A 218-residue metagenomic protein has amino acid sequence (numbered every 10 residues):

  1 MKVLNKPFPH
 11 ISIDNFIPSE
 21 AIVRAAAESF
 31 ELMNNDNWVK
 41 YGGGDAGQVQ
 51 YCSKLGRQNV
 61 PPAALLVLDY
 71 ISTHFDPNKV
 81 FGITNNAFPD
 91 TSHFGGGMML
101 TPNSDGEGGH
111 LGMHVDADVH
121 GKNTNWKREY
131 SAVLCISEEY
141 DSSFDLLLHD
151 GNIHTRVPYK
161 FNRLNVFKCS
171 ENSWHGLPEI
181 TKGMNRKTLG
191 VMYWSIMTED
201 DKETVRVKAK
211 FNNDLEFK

Functional and structural regions predicted by a protein language model:
K2-T84: Non-heme Fe(II)/2-oxoglutarate
S12-D14, G97-M99, V166, G190-M192: Short beta-strand segments
G82-G97: A short coil-to-beta-strand element that immediately follows conserved catalytic motifs
T91-H93, S104-H110, K127-E129: Short connector loops at helix/strand junctions that flank enzyme active sites, especially segments positioning acidic
H93-P102, G176-E179: Acidic carboxylate-rich catalytic motifs and surrounding loops in phosphoryl-/glycosyl-chemistry enzymes
G112-M113, A117-R128, E138-K218: Catalytic core of Fe(II)/2-oxoglutarate
